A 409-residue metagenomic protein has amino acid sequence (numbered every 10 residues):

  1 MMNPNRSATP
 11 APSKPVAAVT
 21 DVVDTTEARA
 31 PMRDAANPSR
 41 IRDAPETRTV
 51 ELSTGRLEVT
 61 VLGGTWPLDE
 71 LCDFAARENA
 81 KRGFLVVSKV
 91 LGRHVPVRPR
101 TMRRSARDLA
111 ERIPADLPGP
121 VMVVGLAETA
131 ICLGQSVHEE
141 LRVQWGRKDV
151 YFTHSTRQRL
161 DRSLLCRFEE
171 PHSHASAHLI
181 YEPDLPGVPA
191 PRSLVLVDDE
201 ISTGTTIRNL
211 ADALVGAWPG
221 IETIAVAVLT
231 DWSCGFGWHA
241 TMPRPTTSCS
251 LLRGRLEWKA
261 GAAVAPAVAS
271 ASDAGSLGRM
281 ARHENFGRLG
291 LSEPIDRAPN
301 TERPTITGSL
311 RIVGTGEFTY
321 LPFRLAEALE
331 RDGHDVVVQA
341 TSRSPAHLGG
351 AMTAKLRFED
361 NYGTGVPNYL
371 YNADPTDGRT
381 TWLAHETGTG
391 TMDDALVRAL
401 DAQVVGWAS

Functional and structural regions predicted by a protein language model:
M1-S409: PRPP-associated nucleotide enzymes
